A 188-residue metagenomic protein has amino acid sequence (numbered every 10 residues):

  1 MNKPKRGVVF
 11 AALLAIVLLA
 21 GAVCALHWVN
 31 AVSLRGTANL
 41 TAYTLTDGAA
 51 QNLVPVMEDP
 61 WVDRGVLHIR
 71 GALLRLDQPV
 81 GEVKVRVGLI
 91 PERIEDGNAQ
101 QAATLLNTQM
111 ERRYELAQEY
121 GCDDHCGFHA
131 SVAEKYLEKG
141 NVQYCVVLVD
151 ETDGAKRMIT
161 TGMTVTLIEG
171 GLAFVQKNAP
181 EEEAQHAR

Functional and structural regions predicted by a protein language model:
M1-K3: N-terminal secretory signal peptides that target proteins for export/translocation
R6-R188: Basic, ligand-binding patches in group-transfer machinery, especially extracytoplasmic/periplasmic segments
